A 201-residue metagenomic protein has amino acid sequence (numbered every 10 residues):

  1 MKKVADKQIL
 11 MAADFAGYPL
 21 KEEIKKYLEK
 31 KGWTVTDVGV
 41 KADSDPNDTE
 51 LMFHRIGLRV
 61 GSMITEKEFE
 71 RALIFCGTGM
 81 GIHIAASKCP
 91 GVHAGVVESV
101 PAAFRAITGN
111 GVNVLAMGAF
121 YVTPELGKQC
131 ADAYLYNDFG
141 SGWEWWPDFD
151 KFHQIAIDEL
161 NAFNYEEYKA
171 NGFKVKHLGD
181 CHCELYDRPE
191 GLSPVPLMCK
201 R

Functional and structural regions predicted by a protein language model:
K2-V4, I64-E68, I107-G109: Solvent-exposed alpha-helices and their adjacent loops that cap or buttress functional pockets in soluble metabolic
A5-I9: Extreme N-terminal starter segment of soluble prokaryotic enzymes
L10-L20, V100-R201: C-terminal binding/interaction regions
P19-K30: Short, solvent-exposed amphipathic alpha-helices that sit in or adjacent to ligand/effector-binding or catalytic
K31, C89-V92, N110: Short, structured coil segments at secondary-structure junctions
T34-T49: A short beta-strand-loop structural module common to alpha/beta enzyme folds
P46-L58: Structural motif
I56, V60-V96: Helix-adjacent hinge/juxtasegments
